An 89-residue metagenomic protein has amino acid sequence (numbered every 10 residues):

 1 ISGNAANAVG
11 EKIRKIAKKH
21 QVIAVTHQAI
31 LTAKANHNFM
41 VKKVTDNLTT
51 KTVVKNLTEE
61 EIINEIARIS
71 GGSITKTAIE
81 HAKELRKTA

Functional and structural regions predicted by a protein language model:
N4-A89: C-terminal lobe/lid and adjacent interdomain/linker elements of RecA-like ASCE P-loop ATPase modules
